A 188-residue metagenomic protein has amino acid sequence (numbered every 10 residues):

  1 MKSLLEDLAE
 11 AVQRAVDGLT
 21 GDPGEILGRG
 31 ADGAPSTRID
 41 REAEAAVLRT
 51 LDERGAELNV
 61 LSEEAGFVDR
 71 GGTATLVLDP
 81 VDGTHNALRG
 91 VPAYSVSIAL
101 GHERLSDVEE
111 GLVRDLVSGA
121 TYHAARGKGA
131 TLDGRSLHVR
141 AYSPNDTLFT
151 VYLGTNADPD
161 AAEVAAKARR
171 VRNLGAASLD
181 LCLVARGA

Functional and structural regions predicted by a protein language model:
M1-V81: N-terminal subdomain of lithium-sensitive/metallo-dependent phosphomonoesterases centered on the IMPase/IPPase/PAP
R41-E44, V91-A93, L181: Short alpha-helical patches at coil-to-helix transitions and adjacent helical residues in well-structured domains
E57, G83, D160-A162: Short alpha-helix C-terminal cap/hinge motif
S62, S95-S97, A176: Short linear Ser/Thr-Pro motifs
G72-L112: Glycine-rich active-site/cofactor-binding loop and its immediate structural neighborhood
A99-C182: Acidic beta-strand-loop-alpha-helix segment within the catalytic core of divalent metal-dependent phosphate-processing
V184-A188: Short, intrinsically disordered, charge-balanced linker/junction segments flanking boundaries in proteins
